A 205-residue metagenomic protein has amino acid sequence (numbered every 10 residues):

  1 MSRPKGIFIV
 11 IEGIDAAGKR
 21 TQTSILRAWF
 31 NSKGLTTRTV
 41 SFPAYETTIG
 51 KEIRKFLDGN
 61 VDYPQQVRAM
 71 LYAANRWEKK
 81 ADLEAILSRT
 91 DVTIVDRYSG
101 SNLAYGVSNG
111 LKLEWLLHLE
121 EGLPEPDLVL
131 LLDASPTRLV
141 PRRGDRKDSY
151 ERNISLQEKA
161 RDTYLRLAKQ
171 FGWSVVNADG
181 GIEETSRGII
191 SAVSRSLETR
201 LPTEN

Functional and structural regions predicted by a protein language model:
S2-L26: Walker A (P-loop) phosphate-binding motif
S2-R3, R27, T137-N205: NTP-dependent small-molecule kinase module
F8-I11, V92, V129: Hydrophobic "anchor" residues on beta-strands that sit immediately upstream of conserved functional sites
F30, F56, L83-L87, L167 (+1 more regions): Hydrophobic helix-cap positions at the C-terminus of alpha-helices in RecA-like/P-loop ATPase nucleotide-binding cores
L35-E121: ATP-dependent small-molecule kinase phosphotransfer cores that center on conserved nucleotide phosphate-binding segments
V40, L132, V176-A178: Hydrophobic residues at beta-strand termini and immediately following loops that shape nucleotide-binding pockets
S88, P124, F171: Structured loop/turn residues at beta-strand edges in well-structured enzyme cores
R97-D162: A glycine- and Lys/Arg-enriched "phosphate-lid" helix/loop adjacent to the NTP-binding pocket of small-molecule kinases
